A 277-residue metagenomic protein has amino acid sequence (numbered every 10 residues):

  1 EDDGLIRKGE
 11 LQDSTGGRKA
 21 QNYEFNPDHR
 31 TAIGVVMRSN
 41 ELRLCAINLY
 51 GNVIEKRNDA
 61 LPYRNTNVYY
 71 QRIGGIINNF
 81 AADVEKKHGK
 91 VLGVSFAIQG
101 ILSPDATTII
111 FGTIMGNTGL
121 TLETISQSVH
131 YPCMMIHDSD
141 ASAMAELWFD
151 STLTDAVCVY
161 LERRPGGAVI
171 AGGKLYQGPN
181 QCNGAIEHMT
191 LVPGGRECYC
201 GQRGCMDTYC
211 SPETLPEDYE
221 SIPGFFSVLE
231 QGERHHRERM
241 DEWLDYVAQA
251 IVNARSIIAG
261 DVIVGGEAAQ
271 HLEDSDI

Functional and structural regions predicted by a protein language model:
E1-G9, S14-R18, N22-A60, R64-K90 (+3 more regions): ATP-binding/phosphotransfer module of carbohydrate and carboxylate kinases, centering on a glycine-rich
A32-V36, V91-S95, A156-Y160, G166: Short glycine-aspartate micro-motif
N48, P104, I170: Short, acidic, Ser/Thr-enriched surface-loop or helix-capping motifs
V53, T108-I109, L175-Y176: Hydrophobic "anchor" residues
K56-N58, N65, E123, Q127-H235: Glycine/GP-enriched mid-protein hinge/lid loop-to-helix segment characteristic of carbohydrate kinases
R57-D155, D274-I277: Glycine-rich phosphate-binding loop and adjoining helix at the ATP-binding site of ATP-dependent phosphoryl-transfer
Q99-I101, E162-R164, A268-A269: Short glycine-rich anion-binding loops that position phosphate/pyrophosphate groups of nucleotides and phosphorylated
